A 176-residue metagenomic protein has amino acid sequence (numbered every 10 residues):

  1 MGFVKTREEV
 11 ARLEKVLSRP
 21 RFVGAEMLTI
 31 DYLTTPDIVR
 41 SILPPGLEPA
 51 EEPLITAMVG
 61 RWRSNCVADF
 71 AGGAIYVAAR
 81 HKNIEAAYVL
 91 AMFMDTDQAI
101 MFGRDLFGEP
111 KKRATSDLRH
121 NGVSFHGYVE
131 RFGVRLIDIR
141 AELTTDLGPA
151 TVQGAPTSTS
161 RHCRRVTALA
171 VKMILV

Functional and structural regions predicted by a protein language model:
M1-S64: Hydrophobic, proline/glycine-rich low-complexity stretches
K5, K15, K82, K111-K112 (+1 more regions): Context-gated lysine
V10, I30, I38, I42 (+6 more regions): Weak global preference for isoleucine
M27, A87-V176: Internal, well-folded beta-alpha domain core
D37, S64, K82-I84, V134-L136 (+1 more regions): Generic "edge-of-domain/loop-turn" microfeature
P53, A71-G73, N121-V123: A generic structural signal for short beta-strands and their flanking turns/coil linkers
R61-F107: Hydrophobic/aromatic-rich structural module bridging two neighboring secondary-structure elements via a short loop
